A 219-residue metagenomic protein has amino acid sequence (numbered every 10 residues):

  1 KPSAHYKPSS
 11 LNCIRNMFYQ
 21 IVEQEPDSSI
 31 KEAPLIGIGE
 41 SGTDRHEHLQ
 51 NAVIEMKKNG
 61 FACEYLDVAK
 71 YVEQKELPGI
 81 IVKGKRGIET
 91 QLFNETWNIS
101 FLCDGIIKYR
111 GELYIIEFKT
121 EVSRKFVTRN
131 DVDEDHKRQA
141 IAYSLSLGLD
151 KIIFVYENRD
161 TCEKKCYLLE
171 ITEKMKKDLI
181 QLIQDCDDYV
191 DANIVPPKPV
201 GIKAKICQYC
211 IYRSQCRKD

Functional and structural regions predicted by a protein language model:
K1-I115, V122-R124, T128: Metal-dependent nuclease catalytic cores that hydrolyze phosphodiester bonds in DNA/RNA, characterized by
S41-R45, D135, D178: Soluble or luminal CAZymes and related metallo-dependent hydrolases
E47-E55, Y109, D131-N158: Metal-dependent nuclease catalytic cores in nucleic-acid-processing enzymes, especially RNase H-like/related
N98-S100, D135, I202: A generic fold-level signal
C103, I141, Q208: Residue-level detector of short, conserved catalytic/binding motifs and their immediate flanks
K108, E117, L168-E170: Short, well-ordered beta-strand micro-motif
E117-T120, Y156: Residue-level recognition of conserved beta-strand positions in structured domain cores
T128-D133, S146-D219: Metal-dependent nuclease catalytic regions and adjoining charged, substrate-binding loops involved in nucleic-acid end
